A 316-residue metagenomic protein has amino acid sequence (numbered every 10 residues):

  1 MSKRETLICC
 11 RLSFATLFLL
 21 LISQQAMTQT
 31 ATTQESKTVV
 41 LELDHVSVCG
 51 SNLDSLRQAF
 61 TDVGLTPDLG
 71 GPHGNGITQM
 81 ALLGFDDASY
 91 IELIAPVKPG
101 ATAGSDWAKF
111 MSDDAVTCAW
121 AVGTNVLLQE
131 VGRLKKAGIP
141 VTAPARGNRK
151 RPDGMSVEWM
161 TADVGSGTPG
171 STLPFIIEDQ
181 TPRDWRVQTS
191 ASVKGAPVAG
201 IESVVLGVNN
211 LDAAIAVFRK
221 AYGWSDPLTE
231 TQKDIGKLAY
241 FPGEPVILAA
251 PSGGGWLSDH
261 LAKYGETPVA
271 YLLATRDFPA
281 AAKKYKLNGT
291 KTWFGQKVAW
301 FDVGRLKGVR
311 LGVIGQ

Functional and structural regions predicted by a protein language model:
S2-F14: Bacterial N-terminal signal peptides that target proteins for export
T6-C9, L19, T32: Compositionally biased, low-complexity segments
R11-Q24: Bacterial N-terminal signal peptides
Q29-L43, V48-D68, F85-Q316: Glyoxalase I/VOC metalloenzyme domain signal
